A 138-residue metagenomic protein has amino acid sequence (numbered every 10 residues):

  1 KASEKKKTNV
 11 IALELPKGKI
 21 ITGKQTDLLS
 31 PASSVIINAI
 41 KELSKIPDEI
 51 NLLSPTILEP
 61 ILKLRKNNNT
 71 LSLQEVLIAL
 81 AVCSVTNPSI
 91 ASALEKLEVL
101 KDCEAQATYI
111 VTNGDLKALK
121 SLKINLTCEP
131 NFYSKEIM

Functional and structural regions predicted by a protein language model:
K1, K45-I46: Short loop/turn hinge sites at secondary-structure boundaries
K1-V10: Short, basic/aromatic recognition patches
E4-K5, D48-M138: C-terminal binding/interaction regions
N9-I11, E42-L43, K66-T70: Generic hydrophobic/packing signal
V10-E14, G18: Short beta-strand scaffold segments in enzyme catalytic cores
I21-T22: Generic structural signal for well-ordered beta-strand positions
L28-S44: A short, polar/charged loop-to-alpha-helix boundary motif
